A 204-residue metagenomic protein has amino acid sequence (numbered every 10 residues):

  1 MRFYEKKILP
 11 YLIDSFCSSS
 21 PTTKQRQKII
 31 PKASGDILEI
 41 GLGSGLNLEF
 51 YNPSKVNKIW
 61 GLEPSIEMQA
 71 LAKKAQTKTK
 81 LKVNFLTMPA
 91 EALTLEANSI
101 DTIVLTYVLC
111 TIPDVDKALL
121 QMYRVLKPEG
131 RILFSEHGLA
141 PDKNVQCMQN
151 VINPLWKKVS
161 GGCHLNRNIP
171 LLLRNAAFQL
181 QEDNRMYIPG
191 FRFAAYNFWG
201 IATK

Functional and structural regions predicted by a protein language model:
F16-D36, L46-F50: Conserved alpha-helix/loop element of class I SAM-dependent methyltransferases that forms part of the SAM/SAH-binding
L38-A92: Class I SAM-dependent methyltransferase SAM/SAH-binding core
M88-I103: A short acidic, Gly/Pro-enriched loop at the edge of an enzyme's catalytic core that lines a small-molecule cofactor
D101-D114: A short SAM/SAH-binding and catalytic strip from SAM-dependent methyltransferases
D116-P128: A short glycine-rich, Lys/Arg-flanked "PGG" loop and its adjoining helix->strand segment in the class I
E129-H137: Conserved beta-strand signature within the Rossmann-like core of class I S-adenosyl-L-methionine
G161-A177: Short alpha-helix
A177-F178, R185-K204: Core SAM-dependent methyltransferase catalytic element
